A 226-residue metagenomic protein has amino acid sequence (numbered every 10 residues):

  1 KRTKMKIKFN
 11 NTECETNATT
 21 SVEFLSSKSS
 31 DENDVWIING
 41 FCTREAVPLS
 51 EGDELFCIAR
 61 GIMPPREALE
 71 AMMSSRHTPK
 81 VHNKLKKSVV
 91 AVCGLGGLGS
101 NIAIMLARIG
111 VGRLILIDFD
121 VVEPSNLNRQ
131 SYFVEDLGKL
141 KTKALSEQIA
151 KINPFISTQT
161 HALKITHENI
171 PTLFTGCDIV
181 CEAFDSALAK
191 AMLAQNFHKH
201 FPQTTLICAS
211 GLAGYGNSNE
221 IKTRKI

Functional and structural regions predicted by a protein language model:
K4-C14: Eukaryote-biased recognition of intrinsically disordered, low-complexity regulatory segments
N10, D34-L49: Short acidic beta-strand-loop surface patches of small beta-rich interaction domains
A18-S30: Short amphipathic, charge-patterned alpha-helical segments
E45, S50-E51, F56-V89: N-terminal charged helix/coil linker that caps or initiates catalytic domains
V81-V121: Glycine-rich adenosine-cofactor-binding loop
D118-N153: Glycine-rich phosphate-binding loop and adjoining beta1-alpha1-beta2 segment of Rossmann-like nucleotide-binding folds
T142-C177, F184-A187: A structured beta-alpha segment of the ubiquitous adenosine-cofactor-binding alpha/beta core
G176-I226: E1/E1-like adenylate-forming module used to activate ubiquitin-like modifiers and sulfur-carrier proteins
